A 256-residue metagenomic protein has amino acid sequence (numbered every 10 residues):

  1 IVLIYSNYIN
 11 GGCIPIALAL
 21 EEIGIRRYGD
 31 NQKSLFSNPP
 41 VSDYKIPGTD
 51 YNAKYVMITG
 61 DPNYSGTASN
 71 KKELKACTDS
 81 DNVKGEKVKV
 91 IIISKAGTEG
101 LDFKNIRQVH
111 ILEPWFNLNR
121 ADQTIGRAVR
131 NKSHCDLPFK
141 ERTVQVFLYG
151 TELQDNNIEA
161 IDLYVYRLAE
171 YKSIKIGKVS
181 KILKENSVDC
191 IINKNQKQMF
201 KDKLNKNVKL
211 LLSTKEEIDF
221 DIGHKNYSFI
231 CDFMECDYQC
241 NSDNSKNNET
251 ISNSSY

Functional and structural regions predicted by a protein language model:
I1-V90, K95-Y256: Helicase-associated low-complexity regulatory tails and linkers flanking the ATPase motor
